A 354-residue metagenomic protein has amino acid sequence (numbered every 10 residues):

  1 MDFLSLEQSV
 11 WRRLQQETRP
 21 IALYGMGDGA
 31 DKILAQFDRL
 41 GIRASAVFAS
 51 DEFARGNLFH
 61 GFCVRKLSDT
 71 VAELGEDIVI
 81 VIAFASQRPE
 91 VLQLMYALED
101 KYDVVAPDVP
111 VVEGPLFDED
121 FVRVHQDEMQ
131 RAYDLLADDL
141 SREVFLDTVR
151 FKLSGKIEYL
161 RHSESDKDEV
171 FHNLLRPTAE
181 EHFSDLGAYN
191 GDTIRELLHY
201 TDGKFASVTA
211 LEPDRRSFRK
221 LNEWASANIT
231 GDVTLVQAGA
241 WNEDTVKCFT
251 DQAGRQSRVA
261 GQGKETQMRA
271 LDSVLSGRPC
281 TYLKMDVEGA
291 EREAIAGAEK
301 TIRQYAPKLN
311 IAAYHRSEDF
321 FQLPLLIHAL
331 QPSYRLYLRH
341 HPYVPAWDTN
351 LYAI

Functional and structural regions predicted by a protein language model:
M1-A44, S50-I354: Phosphate/nucleotide-binding beta-alpha loop and adjacent structural elements of enzyme active sites
